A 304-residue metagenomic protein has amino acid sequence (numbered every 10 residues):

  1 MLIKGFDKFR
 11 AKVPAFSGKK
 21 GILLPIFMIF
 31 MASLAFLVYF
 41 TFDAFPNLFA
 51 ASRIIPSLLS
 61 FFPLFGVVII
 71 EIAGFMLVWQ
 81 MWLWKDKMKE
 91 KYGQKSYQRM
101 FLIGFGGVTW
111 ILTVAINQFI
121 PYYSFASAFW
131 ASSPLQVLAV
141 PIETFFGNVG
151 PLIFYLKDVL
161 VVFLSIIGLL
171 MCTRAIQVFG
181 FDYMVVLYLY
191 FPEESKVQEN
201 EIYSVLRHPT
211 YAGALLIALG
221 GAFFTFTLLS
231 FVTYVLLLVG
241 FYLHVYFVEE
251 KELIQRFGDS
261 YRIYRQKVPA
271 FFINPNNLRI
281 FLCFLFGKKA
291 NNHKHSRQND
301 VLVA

Functional and structural regions predicted by a protein language model:
M1-K196, G220-A304: Membrane-anchoring alpha-helices and their flanking helix-loop junctions
L187-Y211: Active-site-proximal inter-transmembrane loops
G213-G221: Hydrophobic, membrane-inserted alpha-helices
